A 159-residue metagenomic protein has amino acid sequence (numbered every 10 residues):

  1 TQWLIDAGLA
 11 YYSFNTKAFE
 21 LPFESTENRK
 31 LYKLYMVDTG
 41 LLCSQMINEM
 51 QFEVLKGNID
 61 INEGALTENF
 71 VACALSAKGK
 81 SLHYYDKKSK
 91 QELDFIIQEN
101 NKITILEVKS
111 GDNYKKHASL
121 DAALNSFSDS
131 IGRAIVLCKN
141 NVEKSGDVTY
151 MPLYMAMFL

Functional and structural regions predicted by a protein language model:
T1-K102: Accessory nucleic acid-recognition modules appended to NTPase machines
S44, K115-H117, E143-D147: Switch/connector loops and helix/strand junctions flanking conserved nucleotide-binding motifs in nucleotide-processing
I103-D112: Active-site ExK catalytic segment of metal-dependent nucleases
D112-A122: Active-site-adjacent loop/helix micro-motif of nuclease/hydrolase catalytic cores
A123-S130: Arginine/glycine-rich "motif VI" loop of SF2 helicases in the C-terminal RecA-like domain
G132-C138: Short, hydrophobic beta-strand segments that form beta-sheet elements in well-ordered domains
N140-L159: Domain-level recognition of nuclease-like catalytic cores that cleave nucleotide substrates
